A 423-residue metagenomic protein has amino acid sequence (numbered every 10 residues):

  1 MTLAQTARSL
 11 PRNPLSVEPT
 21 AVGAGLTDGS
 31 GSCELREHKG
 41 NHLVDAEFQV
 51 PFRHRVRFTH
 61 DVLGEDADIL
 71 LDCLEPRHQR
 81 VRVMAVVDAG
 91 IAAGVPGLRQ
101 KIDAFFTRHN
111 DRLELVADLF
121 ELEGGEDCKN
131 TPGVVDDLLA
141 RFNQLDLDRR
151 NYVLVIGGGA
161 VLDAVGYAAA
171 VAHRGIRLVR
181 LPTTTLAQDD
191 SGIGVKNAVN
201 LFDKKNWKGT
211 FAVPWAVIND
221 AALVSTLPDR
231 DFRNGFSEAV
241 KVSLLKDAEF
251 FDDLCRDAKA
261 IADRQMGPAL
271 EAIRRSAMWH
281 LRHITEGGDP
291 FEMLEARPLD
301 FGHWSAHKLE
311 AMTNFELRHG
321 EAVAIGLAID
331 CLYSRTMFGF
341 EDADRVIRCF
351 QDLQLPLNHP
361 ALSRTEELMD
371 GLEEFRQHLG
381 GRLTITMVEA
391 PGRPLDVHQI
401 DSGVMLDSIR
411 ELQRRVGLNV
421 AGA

Functional and structural regions predicted by a protein language model:
A4, L10-G25, G31-N151: ATP/NTP phosphate-donor binding region
G25, G31, G40-D45, Q49-P51 (+2 more regions): C-terminal charged capping/lid subdomain of soluble metabolic enzymes
H60, Y167-A260: A glycine/threonine-rich phosphate-anchoring loop and its flanking beta-alpha core in nucleotide/phosphate-binding
H78, L145-D148, V171-H173, N200-L201 (+5 more regions): Solvent-exposed alpha-helices and their adjacent loops that cap or buttress functional pockets in soluble metabolic
E123-G125, I156-G158, G288, F301-G302: Glycine-rich beta-strand-to-loop/alpha-helix junction loops that act as flexible
L145-A168, A172-T183: A short, small-residue-rich loop immediately preceding and capping a beta-strand
D257-E366: Active-site segments that bind and position negatively charged phosphate/pyrophosphate groups
